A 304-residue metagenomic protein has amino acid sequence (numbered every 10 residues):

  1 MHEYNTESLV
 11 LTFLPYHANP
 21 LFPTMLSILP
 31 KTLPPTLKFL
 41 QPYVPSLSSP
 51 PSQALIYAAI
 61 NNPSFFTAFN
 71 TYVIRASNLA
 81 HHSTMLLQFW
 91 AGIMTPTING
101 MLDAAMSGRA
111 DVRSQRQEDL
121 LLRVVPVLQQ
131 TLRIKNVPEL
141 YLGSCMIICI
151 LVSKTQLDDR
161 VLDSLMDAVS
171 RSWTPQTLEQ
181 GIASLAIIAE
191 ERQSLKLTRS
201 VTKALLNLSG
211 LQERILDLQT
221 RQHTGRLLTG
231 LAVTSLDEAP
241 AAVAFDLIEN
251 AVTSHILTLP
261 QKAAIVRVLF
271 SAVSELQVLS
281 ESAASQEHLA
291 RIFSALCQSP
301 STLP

Functional and structural regions predicted by a protein language model:
M1-P304: Extended alpha-solenoid scaffolds built from HEAT/ARM-like alpha-helical repeats and adjacent low-complexity/polar
